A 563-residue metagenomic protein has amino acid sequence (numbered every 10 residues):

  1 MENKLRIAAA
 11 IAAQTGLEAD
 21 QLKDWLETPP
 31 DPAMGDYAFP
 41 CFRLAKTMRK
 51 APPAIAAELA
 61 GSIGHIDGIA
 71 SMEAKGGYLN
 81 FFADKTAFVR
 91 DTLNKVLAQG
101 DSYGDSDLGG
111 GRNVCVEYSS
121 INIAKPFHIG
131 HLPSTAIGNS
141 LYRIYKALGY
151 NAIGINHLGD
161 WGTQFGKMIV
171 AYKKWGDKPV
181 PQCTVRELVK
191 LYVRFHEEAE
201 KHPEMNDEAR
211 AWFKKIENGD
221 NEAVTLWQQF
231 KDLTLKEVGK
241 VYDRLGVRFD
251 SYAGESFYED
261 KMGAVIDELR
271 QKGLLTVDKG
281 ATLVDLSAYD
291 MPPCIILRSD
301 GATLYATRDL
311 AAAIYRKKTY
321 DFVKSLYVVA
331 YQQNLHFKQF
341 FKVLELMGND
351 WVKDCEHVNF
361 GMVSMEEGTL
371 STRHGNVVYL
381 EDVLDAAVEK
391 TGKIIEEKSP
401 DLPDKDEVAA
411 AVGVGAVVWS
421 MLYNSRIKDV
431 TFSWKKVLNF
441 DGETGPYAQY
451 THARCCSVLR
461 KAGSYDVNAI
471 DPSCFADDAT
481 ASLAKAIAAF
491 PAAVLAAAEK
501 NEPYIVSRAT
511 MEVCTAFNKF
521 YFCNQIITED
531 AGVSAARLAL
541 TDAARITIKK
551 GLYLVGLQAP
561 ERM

Functional and structural regions predicted by a protein language model:
M1-R90, A98-M563: Non-catalytic interaction-recognition regions
